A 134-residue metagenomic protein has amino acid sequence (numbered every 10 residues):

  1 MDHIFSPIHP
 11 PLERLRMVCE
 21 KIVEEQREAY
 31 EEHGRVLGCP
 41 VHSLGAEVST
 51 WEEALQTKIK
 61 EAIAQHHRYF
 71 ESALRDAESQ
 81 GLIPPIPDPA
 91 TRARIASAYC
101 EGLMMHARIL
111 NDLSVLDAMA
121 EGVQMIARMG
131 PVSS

Functional and structural regions predicted by a protein language model:
D2-G38, P89, A93-A96: Hydrophobic alpha-helical connector segments
H3, P7, K21, E25 (+5 more regions): Solvent-exposed, charged/polar functional surfaces in cytosolic regulatory/catalytic domains
E13, M17, V36, E53-S79 (+1 more regions): Amphipathic alpha-helical packing segments from all-alpha helical-bundle domains
E13, T57, P87, L113-D117: Short, solvent-exposed positions on alpha-helices
E25-A29, T50-W51, A96-L113, I126-S133: Amphipathic C-terminal alpha-helical segment
L37-S43, P87-H106, G122-M125: Hydrophobic alpha-helical segments that form the core of small-molecule binding pockets and/or dimer interfaces
S43-W51: Short helix-capping/turn signature of helix-turn-helix
